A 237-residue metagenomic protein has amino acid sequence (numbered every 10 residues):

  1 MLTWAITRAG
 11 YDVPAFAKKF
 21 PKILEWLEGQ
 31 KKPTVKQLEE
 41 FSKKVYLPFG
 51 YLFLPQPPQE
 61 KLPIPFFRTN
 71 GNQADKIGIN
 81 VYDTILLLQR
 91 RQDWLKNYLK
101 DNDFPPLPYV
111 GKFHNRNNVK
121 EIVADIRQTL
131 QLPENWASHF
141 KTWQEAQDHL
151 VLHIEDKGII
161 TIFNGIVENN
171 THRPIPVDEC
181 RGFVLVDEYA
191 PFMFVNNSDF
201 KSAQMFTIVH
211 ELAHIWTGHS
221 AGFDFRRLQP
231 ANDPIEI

Functional and structural regions predicted by a protein language model:
M1-I237: Short juxta-domain linker segments that transition from a proline/glycine-rich, charged coil into a short amphipathic
